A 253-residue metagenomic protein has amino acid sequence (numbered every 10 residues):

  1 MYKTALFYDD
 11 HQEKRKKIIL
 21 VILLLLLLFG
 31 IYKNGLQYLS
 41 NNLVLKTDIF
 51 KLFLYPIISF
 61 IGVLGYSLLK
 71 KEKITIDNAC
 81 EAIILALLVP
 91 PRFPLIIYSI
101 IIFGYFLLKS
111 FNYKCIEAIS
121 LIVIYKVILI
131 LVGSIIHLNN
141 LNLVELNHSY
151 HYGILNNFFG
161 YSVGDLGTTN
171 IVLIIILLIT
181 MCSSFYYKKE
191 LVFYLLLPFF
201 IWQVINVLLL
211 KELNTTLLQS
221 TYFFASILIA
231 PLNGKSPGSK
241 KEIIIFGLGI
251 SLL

Functional and structural regions predicted by a protein language model:
M1-L64: N-terminal signal-anchor module of multipass membrane proteins
Y8-V21, F158-G167, Y194, W202-L253: C-terminal transmembrane helix-loop-helix hairpin of multi-pass membrane proteins
L24, A79-P91, I122-H137, L197-V207 (+2 more regions): Small-residue-rich segments of transmembrane alpha-helices in multi-pass membrane proteins, especially helix faces
I31-S40, L64-K73, P90-I97, C115-I119 (+1 more regions): Transmembrane alpha-helix boundary signature
N41-I57, P91-I100, N157-I171, K211-F223: Structural signature of hydrophobic alpha-helical transmembrane segments
K51-S67, A82-I83, I101-S110: Central hydrophobic cores of alpha-helical transmembrane segments in multi-pass inner-membrane proteins across all
E72-E81, I97-I100, I116-V127, K189-P198 (+2 more regions): Cytoplasmic-side transmembrane-helix entry/capping segments in multi-pass membrane proteins
Y113-L178: Long hydrophobic alpha-helical segments that form multi-pass transmembrane helix bundles in integral membrane proteins
